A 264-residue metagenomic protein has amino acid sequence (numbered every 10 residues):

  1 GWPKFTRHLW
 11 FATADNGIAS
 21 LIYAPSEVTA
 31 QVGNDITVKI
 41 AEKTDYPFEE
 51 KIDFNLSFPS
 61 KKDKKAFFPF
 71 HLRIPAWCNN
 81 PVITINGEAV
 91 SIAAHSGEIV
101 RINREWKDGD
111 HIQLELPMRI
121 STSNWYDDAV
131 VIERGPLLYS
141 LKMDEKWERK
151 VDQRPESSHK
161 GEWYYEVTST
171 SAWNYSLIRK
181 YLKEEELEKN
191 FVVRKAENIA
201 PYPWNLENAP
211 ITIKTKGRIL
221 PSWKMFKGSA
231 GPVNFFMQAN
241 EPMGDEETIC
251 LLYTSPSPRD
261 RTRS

Functional and structural regions predicted by a protein language model:
G1-D63, H95, E115-S255, S264: C-terminal beta-rich recognition modules with glycine/proline-rich loops and embedded aromatic residues
E50-I52, A66-F68, D110: Residues at beta-strand starts and edge strands
F58-S60, R73-A76, R104: Non-cytosolic beta-sheet module surface loops
K65, G97, K107-G109: Solvent-exposed, conformationally flexible loop/turn segments
K65-I85: Beta-strand-rich binding/interaction modules
F70-H71, I102-L116: C-terminal beta-strand-rich structural cap/linker in extracellular carbohydrate-active enzymes
C78-R104, T122-W125: Solvent-exposed beta-strand/loop surfaces of large extracellular or lumenal domains
